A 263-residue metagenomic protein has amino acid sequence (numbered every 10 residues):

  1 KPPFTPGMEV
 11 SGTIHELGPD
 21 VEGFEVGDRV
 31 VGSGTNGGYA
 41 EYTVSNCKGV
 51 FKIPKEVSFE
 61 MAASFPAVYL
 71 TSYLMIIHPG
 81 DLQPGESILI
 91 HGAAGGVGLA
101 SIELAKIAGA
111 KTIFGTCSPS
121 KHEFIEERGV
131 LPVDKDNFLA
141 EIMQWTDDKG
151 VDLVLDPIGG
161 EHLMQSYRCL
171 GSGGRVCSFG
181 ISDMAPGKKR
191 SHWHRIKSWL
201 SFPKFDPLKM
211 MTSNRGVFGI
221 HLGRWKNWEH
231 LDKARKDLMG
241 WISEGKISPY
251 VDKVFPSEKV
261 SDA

Functional and structural regions predicted by a protein language model:
K1-G37, P157: Glycine-rich beta-strand-centered segment in the early N-terminal region that forms part of a ligand/cofactor-binding
P19-D20, G115-F124, G160-H162, I181-A185: Short glycine/proline-centered loop/turn elements that form peptide/ligand docking sites
V31, L89, D152-L155, C177: N-terminal Rossmann-like NAD(P) cofactor-binding module of classical short-chain dehydrogenase/reductase
G34-C47: A structural motif shared across PLP-dependent enzymes of the aminotransferase-like
A63-E141: Mid-domain Rossmann-like dinucleotide-binding core that forms the NAD(H)/NADP(H) cofactor-binding site
A110, E161-K246: Glycine-rich phosphate-binding loop and adjacent beta-alpha segment of Rossmann(oid) nucleotide-cofactor-binding
W145-L153: A glycine-rich helix->loop->beta "capping" turn within Rossmann-like NAD(P)(H)-dependent oxidoreductase domains
